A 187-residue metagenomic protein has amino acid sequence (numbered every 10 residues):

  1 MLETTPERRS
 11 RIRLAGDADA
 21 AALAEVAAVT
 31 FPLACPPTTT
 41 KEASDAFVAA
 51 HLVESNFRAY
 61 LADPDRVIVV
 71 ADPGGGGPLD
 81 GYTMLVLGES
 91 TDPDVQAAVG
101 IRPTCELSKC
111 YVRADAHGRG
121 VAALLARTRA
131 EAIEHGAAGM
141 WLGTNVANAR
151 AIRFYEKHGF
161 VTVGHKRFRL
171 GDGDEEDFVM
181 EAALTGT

Functional and structural regions predicted by a protein language model:
E3-P6, L14-D17, E25-T38, E42-A116 (+4 more regions): Acetyl-CoA-dependent GNAT
A18, A22, A149-R150: Short alpha-helical
P37, V69, V99-C105, A138-W141 (+2 more regions): C-terminal "cap" of GNAT-fold acetyltransferases
Y82, V121, H165: Gly/Ser/Thr-rich helix-start
G118-A122, M140-L142: Extended, non-catalytic scaffold segments that flank or surround catalytic motifs
G120-V121, L125-A126, I133, A151 (+1 more regions): A generic "structured core" feature
